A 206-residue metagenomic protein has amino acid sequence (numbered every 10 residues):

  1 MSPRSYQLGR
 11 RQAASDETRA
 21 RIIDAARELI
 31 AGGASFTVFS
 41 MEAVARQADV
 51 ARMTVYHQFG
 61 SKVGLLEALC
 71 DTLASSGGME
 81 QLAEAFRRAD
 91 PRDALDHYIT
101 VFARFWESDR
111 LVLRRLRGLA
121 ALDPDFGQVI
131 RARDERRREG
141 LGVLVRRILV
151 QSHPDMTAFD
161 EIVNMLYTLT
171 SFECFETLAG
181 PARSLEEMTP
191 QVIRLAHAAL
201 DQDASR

Functional and structural regions predicted by a protein language model:
M1-D49, V63-G64: Basic, helix-initiating cap at the start of DNA-binding domains
M41, C70-G78: Short, basic, alpha-helical segments at the C-terminal edge of helix-turn-helix-like DNA-binding modules
D49-F59: Short hydrophobic/aromatic patch on the recognition helix
F59, G118-L122, L169-F172: Short helix-capping/turn signature of helix-turn-helix
F59, L69-C70: DNA major-groove recognition helix of helix-turn-helix
A68, Q81-E107, V163: Hydrophobic alpha-helical connector segments
T100-R117, P124-Q151, D160-N164, P190-I193 (+2 more regions): Amphipathic alpha-helical packing segments from all-alpha helical-bundle domains
V143, N164-S184, A198-R206: Amphipathic C-terminal alpha-helical segment
